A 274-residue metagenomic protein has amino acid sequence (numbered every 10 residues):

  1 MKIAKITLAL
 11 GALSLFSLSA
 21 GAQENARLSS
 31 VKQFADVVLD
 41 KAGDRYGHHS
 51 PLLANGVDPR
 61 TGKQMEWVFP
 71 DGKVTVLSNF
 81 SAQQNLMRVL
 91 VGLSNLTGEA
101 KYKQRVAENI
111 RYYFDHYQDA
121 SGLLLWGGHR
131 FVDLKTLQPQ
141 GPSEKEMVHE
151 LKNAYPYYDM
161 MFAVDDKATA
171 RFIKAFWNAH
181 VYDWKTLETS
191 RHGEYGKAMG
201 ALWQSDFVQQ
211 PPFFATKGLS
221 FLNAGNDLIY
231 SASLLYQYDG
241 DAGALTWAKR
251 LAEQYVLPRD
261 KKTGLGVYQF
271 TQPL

Functional and structural regions predicted by a protein language model:
M1-I6: Positively charged n-region of N-terminal signal peptides that target proteins for export
T7-S17: Bacterial N-terminal signal peptides
A22-L274: Glycan-recognition and catalytic cores of secretory/periplasmic carbohydrate-active enzymes
